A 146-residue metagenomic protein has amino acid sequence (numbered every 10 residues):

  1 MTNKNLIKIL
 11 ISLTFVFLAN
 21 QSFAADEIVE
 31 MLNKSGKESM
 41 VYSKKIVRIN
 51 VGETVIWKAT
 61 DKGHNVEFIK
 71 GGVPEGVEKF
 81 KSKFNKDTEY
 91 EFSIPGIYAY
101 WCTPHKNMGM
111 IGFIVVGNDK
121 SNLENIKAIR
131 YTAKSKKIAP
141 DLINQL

Functional and structural regions predicted by a protein language model:
M1-L10: Bacterial N-terminal signal peptides that target proteins for export
L10-L18: Bacterial N-terminal signal peptides
L18-A24: Sec/Tat signal peptide C-region and signal peptidase I cleavage site
A25-S35, M108-L146: Extracytoplasmic/periplasmic copper-protein system
A25-V51: N-terminal edge beta-strand
K58-K83, G112: Histidine- and aromatic-enriched segments that form or immediately flank copper-ligand environments
I97-W101: Short, conserved beta-strand segments of beta-strand-rich sandwich/propeller modules, principally
